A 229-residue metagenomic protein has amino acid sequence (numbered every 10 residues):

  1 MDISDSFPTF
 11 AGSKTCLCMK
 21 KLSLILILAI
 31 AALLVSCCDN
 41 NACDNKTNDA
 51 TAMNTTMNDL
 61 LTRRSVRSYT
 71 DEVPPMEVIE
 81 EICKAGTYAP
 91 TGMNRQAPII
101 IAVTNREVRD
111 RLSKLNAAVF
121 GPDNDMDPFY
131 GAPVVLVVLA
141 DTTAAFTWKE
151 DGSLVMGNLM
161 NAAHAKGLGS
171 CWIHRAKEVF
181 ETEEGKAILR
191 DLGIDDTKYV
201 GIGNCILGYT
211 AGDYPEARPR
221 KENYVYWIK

Functional and structural regions predicted by a protein language model:
D2-D5: Intrinsic-disorder-associated, low-complexity terminal segments enriched in Asp/Asn/His/Tyr and depleted of Lys/Arg
T9, C16, C37-K229: Acidic, surface-exposed loops and disordered segments
A11-S13, A32-L33: Disulfide-bonded cysteine motifs in exported proteins
M19-L22: Positively charged n-region of N-terminal signal peptides that target proteins for export
I25-L33: Bacterial N-terminal signal peptides
